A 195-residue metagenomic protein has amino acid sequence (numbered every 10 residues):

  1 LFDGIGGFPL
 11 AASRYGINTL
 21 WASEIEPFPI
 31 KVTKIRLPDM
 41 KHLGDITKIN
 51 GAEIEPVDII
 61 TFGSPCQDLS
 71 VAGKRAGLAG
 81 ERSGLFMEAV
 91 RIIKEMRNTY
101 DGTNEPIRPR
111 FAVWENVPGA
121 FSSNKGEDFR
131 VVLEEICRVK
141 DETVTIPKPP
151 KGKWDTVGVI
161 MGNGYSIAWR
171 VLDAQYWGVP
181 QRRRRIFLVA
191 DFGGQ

Functional and structural regions predicted by a protein language model:
L1-G6, S64: Class I SAM-dependent methyltransferase "Motif I" SAM/SAH-binding loop
I5-I17: Conserved SAM-binding loop of SAM-dependent methyltransferases across substrates and taxa, primarily the Class I
A22-S23: The conserved SAM/SAH-binding core of class I Rossmann-like methyltransferase domains, concentrating on the hydrophobic
E26-P27: Conserved SAM/SAH-binding beta-strand->alpha-helix loop
T33-K34: Conserved SAM-binding loop
D39-I46: Conserved SAM-binding strand-loop segment of SAM-dependent methyltransferases
I49-V57, L69-Q195: Class I S-adenosyl-L-methionine
V57-G63: Short SAM/SAH-binding signature in class I
